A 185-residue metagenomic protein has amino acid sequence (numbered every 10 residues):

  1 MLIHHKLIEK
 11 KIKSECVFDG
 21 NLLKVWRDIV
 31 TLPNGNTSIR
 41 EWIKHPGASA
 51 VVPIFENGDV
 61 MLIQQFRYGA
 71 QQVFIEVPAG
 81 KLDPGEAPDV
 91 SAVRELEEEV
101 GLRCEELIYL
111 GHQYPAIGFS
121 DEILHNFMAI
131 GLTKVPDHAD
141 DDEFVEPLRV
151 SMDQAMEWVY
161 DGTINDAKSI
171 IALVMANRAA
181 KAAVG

Functional and structural regions predicted by a protein language model:
M1-S14, G101-R103: N-terminal short leaders/motifs
L2-I8, R40, S49-R94: Conserved Nudix-box catalytic region and its N-terminal flanking loop in Nudix hydrolases and closely related
E9, K13-A50, E56: Acidic, metal-coordinating catalytic segment for phosphate/diphosphate chemistry, firing primarily on the Nudix
S38, G47-A50, F55, K81-A167 (+1 more regions): Unchanged
I170-R178: Structured adenosyl-cofactor binding patch, chiefly the S-adenosyl-L-methionine
R178-G185: Generic C-terminal helix-cap and adjacent flexible tail
